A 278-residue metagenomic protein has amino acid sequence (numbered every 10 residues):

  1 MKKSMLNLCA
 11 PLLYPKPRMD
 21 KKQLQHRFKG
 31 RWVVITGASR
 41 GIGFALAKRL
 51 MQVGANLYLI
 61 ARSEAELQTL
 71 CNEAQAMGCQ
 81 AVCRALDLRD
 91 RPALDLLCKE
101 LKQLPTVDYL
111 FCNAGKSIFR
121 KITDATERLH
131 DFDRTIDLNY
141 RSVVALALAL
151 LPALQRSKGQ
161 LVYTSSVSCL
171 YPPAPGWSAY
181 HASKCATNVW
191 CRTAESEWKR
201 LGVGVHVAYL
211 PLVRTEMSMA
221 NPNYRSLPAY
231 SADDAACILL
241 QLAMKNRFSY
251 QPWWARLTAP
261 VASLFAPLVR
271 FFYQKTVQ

Functional and structural regions predicted by a protein language model:
W32, S39-R40: Conserved glycine-rich cofactor-binding loop
V53-L70: Conserved glycine-rich Rossmann-like NAD(P)H-binding loop of the short-chain dehydrogenase/reductase
A74-P92: Rossmann-fold cofactor-recognition segment
S117-D133, G176: Conserved mid-core segment of classical short-chain dehydrogenase/reductases
A147, S183: Active-site helix of classical SDR
S166: Residue(s) in the substrate-gating loop at a strand-loop-helix junction that position the organic substrate next
V207, Y224-A259: C-terminal helical subdomain
